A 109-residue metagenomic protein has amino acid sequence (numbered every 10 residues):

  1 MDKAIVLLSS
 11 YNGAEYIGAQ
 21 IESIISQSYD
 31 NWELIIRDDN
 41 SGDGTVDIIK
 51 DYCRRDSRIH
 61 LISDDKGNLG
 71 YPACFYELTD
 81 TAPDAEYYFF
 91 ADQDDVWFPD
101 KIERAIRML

Functional and structural regions predicted by a protein language model:
M1-L109: Nucleotide-sugar donor-binding/catalytic module of glycosyltransferases that assemble extracellular/cell-envelope
